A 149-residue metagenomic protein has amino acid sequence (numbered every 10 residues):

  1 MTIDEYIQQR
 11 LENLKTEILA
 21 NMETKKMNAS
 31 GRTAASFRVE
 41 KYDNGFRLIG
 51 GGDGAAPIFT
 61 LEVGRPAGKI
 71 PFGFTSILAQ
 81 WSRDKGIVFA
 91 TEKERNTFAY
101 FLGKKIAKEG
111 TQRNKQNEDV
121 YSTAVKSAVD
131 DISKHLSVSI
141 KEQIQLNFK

Functional and structural regions predicted by a protein language model:
M1-D43: Charge-rich, low-complexity N-terminal segments
R32-K149: Charged, low-complexity interaction tracts
